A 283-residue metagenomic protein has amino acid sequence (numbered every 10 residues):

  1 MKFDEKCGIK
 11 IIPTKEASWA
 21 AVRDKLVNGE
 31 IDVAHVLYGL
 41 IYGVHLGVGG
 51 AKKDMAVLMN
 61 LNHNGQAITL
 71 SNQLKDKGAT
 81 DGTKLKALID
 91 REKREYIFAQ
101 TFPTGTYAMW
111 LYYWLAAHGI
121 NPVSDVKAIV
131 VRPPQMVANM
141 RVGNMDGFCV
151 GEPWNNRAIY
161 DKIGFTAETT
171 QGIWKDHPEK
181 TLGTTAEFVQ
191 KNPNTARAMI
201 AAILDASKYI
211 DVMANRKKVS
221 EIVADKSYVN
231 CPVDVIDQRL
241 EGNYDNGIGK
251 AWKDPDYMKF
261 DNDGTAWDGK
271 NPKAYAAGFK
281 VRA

Functional and structural regions predicted by a protein language model:
M1-V123, K127-I129, N144-A158, I163-D176: Short, glycine-/small- and polar/acidic-enriched structural segments that line small-molecule recognition paths
K84, N121-P122, R132, E168-T170 (+4 more regions): Short, solvent-exposed coil/turn linker segments
E92-I97, T181, A202-S207, D256-T265: Flexible glycine/proline-enriched surface loops and loop-helix/loop-strand junctions
G105, K217, A276: Electropositive phosphate-/nucleotide-binding environments in soluble metabolic enzymes
L111, P133-V137: Functional cores that coordinate and move charged inorganic groups
Q135, D146-D245: Pocket-lining segment of extracytoplasmic ligand-binding domains
M140-R141: A conserved catalytic-loop motif detector
V233-A283: Segments of small-molecule ligand-sensing domains
